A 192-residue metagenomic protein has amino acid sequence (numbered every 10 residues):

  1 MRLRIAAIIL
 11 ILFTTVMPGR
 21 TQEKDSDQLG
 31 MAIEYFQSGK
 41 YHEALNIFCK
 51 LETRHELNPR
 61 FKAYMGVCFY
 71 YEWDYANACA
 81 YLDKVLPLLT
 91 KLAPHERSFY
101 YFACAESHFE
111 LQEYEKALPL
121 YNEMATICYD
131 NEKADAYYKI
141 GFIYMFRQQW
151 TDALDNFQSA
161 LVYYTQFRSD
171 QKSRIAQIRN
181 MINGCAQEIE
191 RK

Functional and structural regions predicted by a protein language model:
S26-K50, R54: Alpha-helical segment of the N-proximal tetratricopeptide repeat
P87, M145, W150-R168, A176 (+1 more regions): TPR/TPR-like (Sel1-like) alpha-helical repeat modules
